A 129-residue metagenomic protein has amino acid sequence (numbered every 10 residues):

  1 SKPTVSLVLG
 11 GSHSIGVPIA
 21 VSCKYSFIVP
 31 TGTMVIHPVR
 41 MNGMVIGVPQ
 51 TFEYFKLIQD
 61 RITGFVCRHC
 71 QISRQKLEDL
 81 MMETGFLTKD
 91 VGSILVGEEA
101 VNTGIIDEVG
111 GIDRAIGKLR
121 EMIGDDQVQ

Functional and structural regions predicted by a protein language model:
S1-V17, V21-Q129: N-terminal organellar transit peptides
